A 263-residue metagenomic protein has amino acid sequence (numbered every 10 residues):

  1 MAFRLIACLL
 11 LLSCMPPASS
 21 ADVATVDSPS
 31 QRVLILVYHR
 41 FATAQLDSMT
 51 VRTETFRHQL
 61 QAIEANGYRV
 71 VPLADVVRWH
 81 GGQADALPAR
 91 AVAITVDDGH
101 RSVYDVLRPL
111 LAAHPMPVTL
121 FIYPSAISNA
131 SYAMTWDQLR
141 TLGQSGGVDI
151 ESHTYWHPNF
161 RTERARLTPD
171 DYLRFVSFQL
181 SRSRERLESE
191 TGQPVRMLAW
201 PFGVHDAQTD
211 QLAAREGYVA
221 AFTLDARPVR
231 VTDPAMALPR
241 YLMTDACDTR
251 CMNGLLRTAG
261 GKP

Functional and structural regions predicted by a protein language model:
R4-C14: Bacterial N-terminal signal peptides
P17-V92, R240, C247-T249, G254-P263: N-terminal pre-catalytic segment of deacetylase/amide-hydrolase enzymes
Q31-T43, Q83, A89-V92, H100-R101 (+2 more regions): Metal-dependent polysaccharide deacetylase catalytic core of the NodB/CE4 family, i.e., the active-site-bearing domain
S48, V71-D75, Y123, P194-W200 (+1 more regions): Surface-exposed patches in mature extracellular/periplasmic domains of secreted proteins
T55, A62, L110-A113, T141 (+1 more regions): Alpha-helical scaffold elements within enzyme catalytic domains, especially in hydrolases
V204-A220: Short, electropositive alpha-helical surface patch
